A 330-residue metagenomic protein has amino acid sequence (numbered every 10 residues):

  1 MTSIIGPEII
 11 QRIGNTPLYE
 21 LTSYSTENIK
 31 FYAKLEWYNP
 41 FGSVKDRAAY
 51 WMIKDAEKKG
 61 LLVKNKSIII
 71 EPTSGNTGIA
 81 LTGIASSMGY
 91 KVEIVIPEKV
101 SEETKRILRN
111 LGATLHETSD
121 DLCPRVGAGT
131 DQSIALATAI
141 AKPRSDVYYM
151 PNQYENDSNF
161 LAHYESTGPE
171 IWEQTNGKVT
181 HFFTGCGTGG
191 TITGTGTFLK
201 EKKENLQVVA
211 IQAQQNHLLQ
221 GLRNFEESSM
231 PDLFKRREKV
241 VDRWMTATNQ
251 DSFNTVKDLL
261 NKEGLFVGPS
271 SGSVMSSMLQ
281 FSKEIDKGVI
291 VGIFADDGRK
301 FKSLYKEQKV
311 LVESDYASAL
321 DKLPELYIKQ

Functional and structural regions predicted by a protein language model:
M1-Q330: PLP-dependent amino-acid enzyme catalytic core
